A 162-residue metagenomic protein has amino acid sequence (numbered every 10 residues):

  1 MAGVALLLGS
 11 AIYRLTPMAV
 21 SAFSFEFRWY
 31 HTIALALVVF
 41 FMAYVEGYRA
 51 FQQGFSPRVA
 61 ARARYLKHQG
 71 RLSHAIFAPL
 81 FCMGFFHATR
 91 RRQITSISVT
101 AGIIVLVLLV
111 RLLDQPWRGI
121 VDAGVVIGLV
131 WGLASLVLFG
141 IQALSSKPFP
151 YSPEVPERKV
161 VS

Functional and structural regions predicted by a protein language model:
M1-A43, A101, V105-L129, S146-F149: Long, highly hydrophobic alpha-helical transmembrane signal-anchor segments
G9, Y13-P17, Y44, Y48 (+4 more regions): Membrane-water interface at transmembrane helix exits
F23-A61, S135-F139: Hydrophobic alpha-helical membrane-embedded segments
E26, I94, V155-R158: Residue-level signal for alpha-helical context at structural boundaries
G47-T89: Membrane-proximal soluble regions of multi-pass membrane proteins
Q69, S73, W131-G140: Juxtamembrane membrane-interface segments at transmembrane alpha-helix termini
S73-F81, R92-V110: Hydrophobic alpha-helical membrane segments
L136-S162: Cytosolic/matrix-facing juxtamembrane and C-terminal tails of multi-pass cellular membrane proteins
